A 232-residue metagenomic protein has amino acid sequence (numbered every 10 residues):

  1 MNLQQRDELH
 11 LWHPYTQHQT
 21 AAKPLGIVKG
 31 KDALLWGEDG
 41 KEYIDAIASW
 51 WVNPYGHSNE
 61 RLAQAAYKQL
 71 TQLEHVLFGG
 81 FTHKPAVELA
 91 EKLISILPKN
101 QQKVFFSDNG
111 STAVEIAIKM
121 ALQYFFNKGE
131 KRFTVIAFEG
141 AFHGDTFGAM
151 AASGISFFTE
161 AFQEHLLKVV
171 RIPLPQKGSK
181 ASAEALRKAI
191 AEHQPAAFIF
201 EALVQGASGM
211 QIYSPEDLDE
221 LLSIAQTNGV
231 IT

Functional and structural regions predicted by a protein language model:
M1-K31, Q194: Active-site-adjacent loop/helix segments that line or gate small-molecule/cofactor pockets in enzymes
Y15, E42-E130: Glycine-rich loop-to-alpha-helix module at the N-terminal edge of alpha/beta enzyme cores
P24-A46: Active-site and channel-lining beta-strand-loop segments that bind or position nucleotide-derived/phosphorylated
I44-A46, F105-S107, A137, F200 (+1 more regions): General beta-strand structural signal in soluble alpha/beta enzymes
S49, Q72-L73, K177, L203-G206: A short, flexible beta-alpha/helix-coil linker loop
E91-A197, D219: PLP-dependent aspartate aminotransferase-fold enzymes
H193-G209: Short acidic, glycine-rich surface-loop motifs adjacent to enzyme active sites
Q211-T232: Catalytic PLP-binding core of fold-type I/II PLP enzymes
